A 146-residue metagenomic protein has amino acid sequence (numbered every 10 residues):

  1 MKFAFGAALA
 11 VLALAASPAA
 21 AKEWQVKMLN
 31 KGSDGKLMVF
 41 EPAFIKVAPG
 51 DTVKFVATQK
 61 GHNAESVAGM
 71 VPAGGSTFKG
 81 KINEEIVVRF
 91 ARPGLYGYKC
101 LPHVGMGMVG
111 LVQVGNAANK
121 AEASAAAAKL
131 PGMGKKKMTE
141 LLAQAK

Functional and structural regions predicted by a protein language model:
M1-A7: Bacterial N-terminal signal peptides that target proteins for export
A7-L9, A19: Cleavable N-terminal signal peptides
L12-A16: Hydrophobic core
A19-K146: Extracytoplasmic copper-binding redox domains, predominantly the cupredoxin/blue-copper superfamily
